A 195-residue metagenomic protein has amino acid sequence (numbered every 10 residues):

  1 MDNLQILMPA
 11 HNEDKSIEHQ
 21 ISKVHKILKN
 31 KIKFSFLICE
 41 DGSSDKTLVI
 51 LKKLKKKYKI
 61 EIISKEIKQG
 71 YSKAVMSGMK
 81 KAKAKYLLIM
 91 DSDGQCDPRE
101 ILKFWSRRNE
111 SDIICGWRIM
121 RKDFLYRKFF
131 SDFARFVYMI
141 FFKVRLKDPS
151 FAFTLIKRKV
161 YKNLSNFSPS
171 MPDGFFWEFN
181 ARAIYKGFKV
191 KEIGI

Functional and structural regions predicted by a protein language model:
N3-Q5, S35, E178: Cell-envelope/extracellular polymer assembly enzymes that use nucleotide-activated donors
E13-I27: Short, well-formed alpha-helical segments that are part of the catalytic scaffolds of diverse glycosyltransferases
E13-S16, S43, Y71: Donor nucleotide-sugar binding loop of glycosyltransferases
F34-S35, L48-K81: Conserved donor nucleotide-binding strand/loop of the catalytic core
E40-V49, G94: A conserved acidic beta->alpha catalytic loop
G70-V75, M79, Q95, R99 (+1 more regions): Conserved catalytic loops of nucleotide-sugar-dependent glycosyltransferases that act on lipid-linked
L87: Short aromatic/hydrophobic "clamp" motif used to bind/position activated sugar donors
L102-L125: Conserved donor NDP-sugar-binding/catalytic core segment of glycosyltransferases
